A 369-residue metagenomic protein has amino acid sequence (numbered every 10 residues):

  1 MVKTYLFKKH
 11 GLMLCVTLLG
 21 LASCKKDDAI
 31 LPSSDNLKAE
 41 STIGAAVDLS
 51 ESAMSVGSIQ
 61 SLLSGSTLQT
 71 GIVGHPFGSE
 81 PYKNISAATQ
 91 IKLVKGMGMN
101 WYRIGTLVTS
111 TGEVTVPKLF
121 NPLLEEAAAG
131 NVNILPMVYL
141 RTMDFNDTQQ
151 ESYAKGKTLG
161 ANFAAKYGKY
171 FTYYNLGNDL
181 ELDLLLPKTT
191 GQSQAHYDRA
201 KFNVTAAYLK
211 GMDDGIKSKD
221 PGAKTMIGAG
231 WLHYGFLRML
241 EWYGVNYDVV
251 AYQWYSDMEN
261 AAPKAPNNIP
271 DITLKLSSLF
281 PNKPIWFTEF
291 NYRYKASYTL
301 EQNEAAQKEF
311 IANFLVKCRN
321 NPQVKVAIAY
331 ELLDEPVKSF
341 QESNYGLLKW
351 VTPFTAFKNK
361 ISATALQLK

Functional and structural regions predicted by a protein language model:
L21-S23: C-terminal motif of bacterial Sec signal peptides marking the signal peptidase cleavage site
E40-N100, G105: Boundary/entry segment of secreted carbohydrate-active catalytic domains
Y82, L180, T190-Q192, Y197 (+2 more regions): Aromatic-rich peripheral "rim/lid" segments of glycoside hydrolase catalytic domains that contact and position glycan
Q90-D144, T148-G160, Y197-M226, P266: Aromatic-lined substrate-binding rim segments of carbohydrate-active enzymes
P136, N178, W231-N267, P284 (+1 more regions): Aromatic- and acid-rich polysaccharide-binding/catalytic face of secreted or lumenal carbohydrate-active enzymes
T142, L279-I311, E331-G346: Active-site clefts of carbohydrate-active enzymes
N162-R199, M226-G228, K325-L333: Active-site groove signature of glycoside hydrolases
A206-F236, N282-R293, V326-D334: Aromatic-lined carbohydrate-recognition surfaces of secreted/lumenal glycan-active proteins
